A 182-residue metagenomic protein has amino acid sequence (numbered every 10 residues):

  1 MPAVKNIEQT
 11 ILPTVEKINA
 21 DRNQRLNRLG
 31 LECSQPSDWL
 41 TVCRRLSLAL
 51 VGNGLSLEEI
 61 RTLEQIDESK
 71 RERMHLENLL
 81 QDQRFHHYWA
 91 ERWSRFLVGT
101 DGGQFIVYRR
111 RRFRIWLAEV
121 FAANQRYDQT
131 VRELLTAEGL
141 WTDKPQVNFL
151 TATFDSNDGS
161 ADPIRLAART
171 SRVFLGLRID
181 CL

Functional and structural regions predicted by a protein language model:
M1-L182: Short, structured secondary-structure elements that scaffold catalytic or ligand/cofactor-binding regions
